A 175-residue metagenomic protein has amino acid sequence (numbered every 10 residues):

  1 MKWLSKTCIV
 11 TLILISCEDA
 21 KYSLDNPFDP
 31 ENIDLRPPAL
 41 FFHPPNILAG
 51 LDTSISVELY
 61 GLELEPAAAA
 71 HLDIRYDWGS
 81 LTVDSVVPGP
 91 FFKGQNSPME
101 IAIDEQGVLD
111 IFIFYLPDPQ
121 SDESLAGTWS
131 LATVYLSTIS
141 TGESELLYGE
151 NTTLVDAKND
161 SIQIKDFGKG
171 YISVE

Functional and structural regions predicted by a protein language model:
M1-S16: Sec-dependent bacterial lipoprotein signal peptides
C17-E175: Acidic, low-complexity intrinsically disordered segments
